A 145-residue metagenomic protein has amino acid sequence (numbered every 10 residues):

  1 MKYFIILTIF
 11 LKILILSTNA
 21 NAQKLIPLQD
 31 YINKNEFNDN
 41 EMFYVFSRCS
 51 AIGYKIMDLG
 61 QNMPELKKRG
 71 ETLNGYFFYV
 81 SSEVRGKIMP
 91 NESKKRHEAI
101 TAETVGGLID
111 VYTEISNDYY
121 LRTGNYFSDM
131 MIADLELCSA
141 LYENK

Functional and structural regions predicted by a protein language model:
M1, I52-G53, G106-D110: Short hydrophobic/aromatic-rich motifs at helix boundaries and adjacent loops
M1-Q23: Classical Sec-dependent N-terminal signal peptides that target proteins to the secretory pathway
F10, F37-N38, Y126, C138: Generic detector of short alpha-helix boundary/capping microenvironments and adjacent low-complexity segments
L14, E41-M42, M130: Residues at the start of alpha-helices and the adjacent loop-to-helix junctions
A22-N40: Short N-terminal segments immediately surrounding and downstream of signal-peptide cleavage
N35-N91: Short N-proximal segments of mature Sec-exported proteins
G75-K145: Compact alpha-helical subdomains of small soluble proteins
